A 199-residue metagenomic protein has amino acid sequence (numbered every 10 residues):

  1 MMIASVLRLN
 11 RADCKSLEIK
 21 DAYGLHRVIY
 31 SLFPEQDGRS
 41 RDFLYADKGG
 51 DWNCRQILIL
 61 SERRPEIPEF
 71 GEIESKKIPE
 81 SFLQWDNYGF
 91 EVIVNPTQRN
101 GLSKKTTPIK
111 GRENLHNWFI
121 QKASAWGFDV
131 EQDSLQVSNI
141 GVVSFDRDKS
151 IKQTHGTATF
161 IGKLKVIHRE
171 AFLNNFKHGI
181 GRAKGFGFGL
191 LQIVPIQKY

Functional and structural regions predicted by a protein language model:
M1-Y199: RNA-interacting cores
